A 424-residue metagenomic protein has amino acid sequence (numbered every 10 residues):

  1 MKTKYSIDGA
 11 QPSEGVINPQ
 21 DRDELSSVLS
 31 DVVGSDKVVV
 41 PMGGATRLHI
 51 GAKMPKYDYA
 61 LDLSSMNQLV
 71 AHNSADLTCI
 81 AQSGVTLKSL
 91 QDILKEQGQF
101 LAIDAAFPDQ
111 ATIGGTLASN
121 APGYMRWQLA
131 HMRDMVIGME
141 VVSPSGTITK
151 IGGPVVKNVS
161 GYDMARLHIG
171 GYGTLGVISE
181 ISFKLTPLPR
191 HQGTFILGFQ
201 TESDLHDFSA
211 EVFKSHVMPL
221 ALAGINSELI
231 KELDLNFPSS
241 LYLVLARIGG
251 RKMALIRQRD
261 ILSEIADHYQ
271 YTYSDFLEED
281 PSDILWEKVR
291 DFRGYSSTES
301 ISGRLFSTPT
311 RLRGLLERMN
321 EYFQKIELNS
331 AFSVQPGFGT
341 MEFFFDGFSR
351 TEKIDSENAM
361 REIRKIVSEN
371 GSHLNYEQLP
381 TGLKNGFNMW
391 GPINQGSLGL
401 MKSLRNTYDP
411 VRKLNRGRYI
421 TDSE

Functional and structural regions predicted by a protein language model:
Y5-P41, P55-Y57, D62-D109, L117 (+3 more regions): N-terminal glycine-rich flavin-associated loop
E24-S27, S89, E202-D207, K252-D260 (+2 more regions): Short, conserved charged micro-motifs
V38, A102, M218-A223, E327-S333 (+1 more regions): A short linear hydrophobic-aromatic micro-motif
G44, G51-D58, S64, P108 (+1 more regions): Conserved glycine-rich FAD pyrophosphate-binding loop
H49-M54, D234-F237: Short glycine-biased active-site loop of nucleotidyltransferases that positions the nucleotide triphosphate and helps
L77, S240-G249, F338-D346: A generic structural motif
A118, I137-E299: C-terminal substrate-binding/cap subdomain adjacent to the FAD-binding core in PCMH-type and related FAD-linked
